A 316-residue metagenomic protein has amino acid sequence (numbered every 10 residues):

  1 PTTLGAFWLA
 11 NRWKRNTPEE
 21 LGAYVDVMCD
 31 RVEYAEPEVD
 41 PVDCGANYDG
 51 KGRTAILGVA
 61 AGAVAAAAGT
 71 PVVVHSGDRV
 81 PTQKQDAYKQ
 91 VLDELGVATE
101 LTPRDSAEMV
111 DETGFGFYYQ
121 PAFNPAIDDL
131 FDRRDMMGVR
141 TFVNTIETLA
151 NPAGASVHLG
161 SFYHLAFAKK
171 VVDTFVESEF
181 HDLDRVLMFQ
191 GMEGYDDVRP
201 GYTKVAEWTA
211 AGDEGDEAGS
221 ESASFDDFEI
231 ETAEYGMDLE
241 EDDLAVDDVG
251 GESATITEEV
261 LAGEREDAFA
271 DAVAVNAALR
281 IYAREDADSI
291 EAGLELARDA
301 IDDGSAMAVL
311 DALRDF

Functional and structural regions predicted by a protein language model:
P1-G52, A66-A68, V72, R79 (+5 more regions): Acidic, glycine/proline-rich low-complexity segments that act as flexible tails and inter-domain linkers
T2-T3, T82-A87, A270-V275: Short acidic alpha-helix initiation/capping motifs at coil-to-helix transition points, especially at protein N-termini
F7, Y24, A61-G69, Y88-V91 (+3 more regions): Buried hydrophobic packing segments
R12, A66, D93, D111 (+2 more regions): Short polybasic/polar patches that bind polyanions
D26, D105-V110, E295: Beta-strand segments within the central parallel beta-sheet cores of soluble alpha/beta enzyme folds
P37, E112, G116, P121-F316: Glycine-rich anion-binding loops and their surrounding alpha/beta cores
P41-M109: A generic, well-ordered mixed alpha/beta core segment in the N-terminal half of proteins
